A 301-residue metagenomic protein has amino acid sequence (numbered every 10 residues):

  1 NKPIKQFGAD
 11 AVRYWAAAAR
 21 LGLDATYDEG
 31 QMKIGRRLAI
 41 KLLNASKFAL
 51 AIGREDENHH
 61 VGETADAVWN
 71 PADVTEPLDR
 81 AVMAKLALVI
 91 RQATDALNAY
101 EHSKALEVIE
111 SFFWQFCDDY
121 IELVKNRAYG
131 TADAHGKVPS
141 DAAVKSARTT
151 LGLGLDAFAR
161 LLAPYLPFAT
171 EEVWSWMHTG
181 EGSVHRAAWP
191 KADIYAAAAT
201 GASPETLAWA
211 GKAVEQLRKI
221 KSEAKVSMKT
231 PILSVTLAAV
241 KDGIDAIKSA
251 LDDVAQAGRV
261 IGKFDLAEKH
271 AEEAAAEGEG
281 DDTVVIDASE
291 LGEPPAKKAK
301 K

Functional and structural regions predicted by a protein language model:
N1-D24: Alpha-helical recognition segments enriched in aromatics with Gly/Pro capping that present substrate-recognition
D28-K301: Feature 926 captures the class I aminoacyl-tRNA synthetase adenylation module centered on the KMSKS loop
